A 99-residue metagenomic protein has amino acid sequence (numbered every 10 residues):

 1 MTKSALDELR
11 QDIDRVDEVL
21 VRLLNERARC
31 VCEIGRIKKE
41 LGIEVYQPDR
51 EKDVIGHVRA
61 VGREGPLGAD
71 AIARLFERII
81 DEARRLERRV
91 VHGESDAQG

Functional and structural regions predicted by a protein language model:
M1-G99: Domain-level signature for soluble enzymes in the chorismate/prephenate branch of the shikimate pathway
